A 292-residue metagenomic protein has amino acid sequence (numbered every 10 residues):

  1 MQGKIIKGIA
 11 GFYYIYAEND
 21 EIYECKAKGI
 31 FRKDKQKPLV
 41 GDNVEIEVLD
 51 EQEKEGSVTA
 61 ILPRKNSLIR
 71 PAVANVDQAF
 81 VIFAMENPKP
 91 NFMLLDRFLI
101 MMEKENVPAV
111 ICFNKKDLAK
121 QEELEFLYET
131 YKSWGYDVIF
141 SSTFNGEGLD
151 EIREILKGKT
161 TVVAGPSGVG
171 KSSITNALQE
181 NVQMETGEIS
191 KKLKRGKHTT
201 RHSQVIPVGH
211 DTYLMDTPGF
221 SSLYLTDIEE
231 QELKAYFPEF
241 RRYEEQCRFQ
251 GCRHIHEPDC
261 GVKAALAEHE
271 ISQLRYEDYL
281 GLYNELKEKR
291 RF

Functional and structural regions predicted by a protein language model:
M1-E103: C-terminal effector/interaction modules appended to NTPase cores
G11, K35-Q52, L62-Q78, M101 (+4 more regions): Helix-rich effector regions associated with P-loop NTPase G domains
E86, K115-K116, T143, T217-F220: Conserved Walker B
E86-W134: Phosphate-binding glycine-rich loops and their immediate beta-loop-alpha structural context
D117-V169: Canonical P-loop GTPase G-domain recognition
V163, N176-E180, T186: Conserved ATP-binding TGD loop and adjacent catalytic N/P-domain core of P-type ATPases
S167, K171-S173, A177: Walker A/P-loop
